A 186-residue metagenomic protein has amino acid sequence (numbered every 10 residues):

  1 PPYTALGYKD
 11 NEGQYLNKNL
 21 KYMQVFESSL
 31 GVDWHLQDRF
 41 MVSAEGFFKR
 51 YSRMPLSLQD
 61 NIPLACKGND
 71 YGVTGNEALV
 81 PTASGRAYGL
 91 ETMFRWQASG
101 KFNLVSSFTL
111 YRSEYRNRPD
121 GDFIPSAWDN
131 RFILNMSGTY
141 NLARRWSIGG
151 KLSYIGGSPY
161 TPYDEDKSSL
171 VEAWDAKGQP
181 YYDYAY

Functional and structural regions predicted by a protein language model:
P1-E27, F48-V73, E77, K151-V171: Surface-exposed extracellular loop regions of Gram-negative outer-membrane beta-barrel proteins, predominantly
G13, M23-F26, Q37, G85-A87 (+1 more regions): Membrane-spanning beta-strands of outer-membrane beta-barrel proteins
L16-N19, F123, D183-A185: Active-site rim elements
R39-V42: Conserved C-terminal portion of the radical SAM core fold that forms the substrate/S-adenosylmethionine-binding
F48-R50, N69-P162: Gram-negative outer-membrane beta-barrel transporters
L170-Y186: Outer-membrane beta-barrel transmembrane domain signature
